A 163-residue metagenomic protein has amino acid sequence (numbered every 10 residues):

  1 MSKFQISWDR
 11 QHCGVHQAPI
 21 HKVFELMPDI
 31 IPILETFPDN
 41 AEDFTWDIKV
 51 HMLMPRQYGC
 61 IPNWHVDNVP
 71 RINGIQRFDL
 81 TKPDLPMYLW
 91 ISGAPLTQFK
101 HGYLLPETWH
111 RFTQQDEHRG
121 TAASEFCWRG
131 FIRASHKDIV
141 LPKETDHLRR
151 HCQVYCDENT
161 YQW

Functional and structural regions predicted by a protein language model:
Q5-D84: Signature of the catalytic double-stranded beta-helix
R56-T113, W128-G130, I139-H147: Catalytic core of non-heme Fe(II) oxygenases with the double-stranded beta-helix
F112, E117-E125: Short beta-strand His + acidic residue motifs that chelate non-heme Fe in jelly-roll/DSBH and cupin folds
A122-W163: Non-heme Fe(II)/2-oxoglutarate
